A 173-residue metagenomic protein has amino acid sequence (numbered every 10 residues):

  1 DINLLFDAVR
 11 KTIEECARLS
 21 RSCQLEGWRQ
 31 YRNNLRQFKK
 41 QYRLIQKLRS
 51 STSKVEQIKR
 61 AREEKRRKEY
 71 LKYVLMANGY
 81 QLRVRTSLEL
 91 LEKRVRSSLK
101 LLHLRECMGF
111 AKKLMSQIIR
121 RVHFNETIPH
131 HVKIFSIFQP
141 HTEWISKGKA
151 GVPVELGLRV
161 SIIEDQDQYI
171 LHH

Functional and structural regions predicted by a protein language model:
D1-H173: Polybasic low-complexity intrinsically disordered regions
